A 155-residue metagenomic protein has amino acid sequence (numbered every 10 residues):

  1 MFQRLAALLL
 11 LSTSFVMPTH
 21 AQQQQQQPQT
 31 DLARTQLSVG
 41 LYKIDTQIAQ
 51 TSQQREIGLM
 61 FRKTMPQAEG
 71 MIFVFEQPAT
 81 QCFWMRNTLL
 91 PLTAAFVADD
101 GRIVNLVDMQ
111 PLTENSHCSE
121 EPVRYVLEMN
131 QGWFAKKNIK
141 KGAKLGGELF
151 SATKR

Functional and structural regions predicted by a protein language model:
M1-R4: Positively charged n-region of N-terminal signal peptides that target proteins for export
A6-F15: Bacterial N-terminal signal peptides
M17-A21: Sec/Tat signal peptide C-region and signal peptidase I cleavage site
Q22-R155: Compact, glycine-rich, soluble single-domain proteins
